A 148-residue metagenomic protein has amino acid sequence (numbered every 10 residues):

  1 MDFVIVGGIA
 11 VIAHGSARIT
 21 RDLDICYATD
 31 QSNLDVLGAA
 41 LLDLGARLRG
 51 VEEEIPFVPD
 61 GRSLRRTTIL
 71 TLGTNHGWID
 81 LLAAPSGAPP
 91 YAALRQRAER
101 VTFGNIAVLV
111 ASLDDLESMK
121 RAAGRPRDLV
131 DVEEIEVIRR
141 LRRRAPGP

Functional and structural regions predicted by a protein language model:
M1-P148: Compositionally biased terminal segments of proteins
